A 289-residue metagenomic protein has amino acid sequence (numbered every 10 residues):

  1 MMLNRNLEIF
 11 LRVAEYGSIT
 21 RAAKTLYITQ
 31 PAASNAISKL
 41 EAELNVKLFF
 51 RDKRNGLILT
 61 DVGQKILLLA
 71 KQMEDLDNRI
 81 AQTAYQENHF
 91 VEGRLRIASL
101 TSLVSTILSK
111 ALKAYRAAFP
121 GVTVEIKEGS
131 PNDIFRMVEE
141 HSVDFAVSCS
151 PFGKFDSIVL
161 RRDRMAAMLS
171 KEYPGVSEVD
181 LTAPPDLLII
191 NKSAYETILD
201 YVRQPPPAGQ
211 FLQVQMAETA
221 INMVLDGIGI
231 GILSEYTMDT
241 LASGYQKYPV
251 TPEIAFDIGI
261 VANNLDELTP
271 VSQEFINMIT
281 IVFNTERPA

Functional and structural regions predicted by a protein language model:
V13-T29: Short helix-boundary/capping micro-motifs
E41-D61: A short LG(V/I)-centered, amphipathic sequence patch enriched for acidic residue(s) preceding the LG motif
E43-L44, I66-N88: Alpha-helical linker/hinge and terminal dimerization helices associated with HTH transcriptional regulators
E92-G153, V214-M216: Central regulatory/effector-binding core of bacterial HTH transcription factors
S130-I134, E139, C149, A194-T197 (+1 more regions): Hydrophobic hinge/microswitch elements
K154-V159, D163, T219-E267, E274: Beta-alpha-beta core module
S157-K192: Flexible hinge/capping segments at coil-to-helix
A183-G209, A217, L268-I276, E286: Secondary-structure junction motif
